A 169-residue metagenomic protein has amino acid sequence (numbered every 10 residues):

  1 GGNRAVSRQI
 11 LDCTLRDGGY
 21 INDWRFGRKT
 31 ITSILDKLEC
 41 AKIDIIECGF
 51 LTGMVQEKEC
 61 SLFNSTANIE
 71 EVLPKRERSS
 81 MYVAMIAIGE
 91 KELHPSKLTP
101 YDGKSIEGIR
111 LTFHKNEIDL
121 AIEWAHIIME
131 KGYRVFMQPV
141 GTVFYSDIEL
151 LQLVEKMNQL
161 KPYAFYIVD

Functional and structural regions predicted by a protein language model:
G1-D17, N22-W24: N-terminal amphipathic alpha-helix/helix-capping segment at the start of soluble metabolic enzymes
N3, I31-C40, V154-N158: Short amphipathic alpha-helices and their capping/turn segments at secondary-structure boundaries
S7-C13, L35-T52: N-terminal glycine-rich anion-binding loops that anchor highly charged ligand groups
Q9, V83, F136, A164-Y166: A structural signal for isolated positions on well-ordered beta-strands in alpha/beta enzyme cores
G18, L38, I109, F165: Conserved, mostly hydrophobic/aromatic
R25-S33, F113-L120: Glycine-rich anion/phosphate-binding loops
I45, F50-K156: Active-site beta->alpha loop and helix N-cap motifs at the rims of alpha/beta catalytic domains
L150-D169: Conserved C-terminal portion of the radical SAM core fold that forms the substrate/S-adenosylmethionine-binding
